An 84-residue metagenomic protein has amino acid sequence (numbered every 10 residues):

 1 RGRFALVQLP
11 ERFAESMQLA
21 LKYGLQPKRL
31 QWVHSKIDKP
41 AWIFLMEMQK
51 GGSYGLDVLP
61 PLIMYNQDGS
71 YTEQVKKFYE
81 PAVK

Functional and structural regions predicted by a protein language model:
R1-H34, K39-A41, L45-M46: Conserved Class I SAM-dependent methyltransferase catalytic core
A41-K84: SAM/dcSAM-binding transferase cores
